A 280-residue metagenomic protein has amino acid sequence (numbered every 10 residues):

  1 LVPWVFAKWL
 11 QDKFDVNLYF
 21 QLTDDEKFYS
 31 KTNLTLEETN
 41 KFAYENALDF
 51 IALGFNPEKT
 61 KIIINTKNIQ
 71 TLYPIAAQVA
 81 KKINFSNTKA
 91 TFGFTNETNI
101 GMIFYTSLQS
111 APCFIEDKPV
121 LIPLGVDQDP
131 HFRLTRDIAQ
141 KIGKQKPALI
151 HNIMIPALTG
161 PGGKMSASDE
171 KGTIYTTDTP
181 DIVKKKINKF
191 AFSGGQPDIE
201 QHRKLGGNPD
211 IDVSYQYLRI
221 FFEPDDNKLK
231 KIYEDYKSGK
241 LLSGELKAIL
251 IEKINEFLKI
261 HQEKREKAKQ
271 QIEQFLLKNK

Functional and structural regions predicted by a protein language model:
L1-A111, Q262-E263: N-terminal Rossmann-like or analogous alpha/beta NTP/dinucleotide-binding catalytic cores that position adenine
V2-V5, V16, I64, V79 (+6 more regions): Extended aliphatic helical segments
D15, F114-L121, F222-K231: Short helix-capping/linker segments at secondary-structure and domain boundaries
F20-D25, L48-A52, Q109-E116, G160-K164 (+2 more regions): Short amphipathic alpha-helical segments, especially helix-boundary/capping motifs
F28-Y29, E116, H131, G239: A generic signature of intrinsically disordered, low-complexity regions enriched in glycine/proline and charged/polar
L34-E38, T95, N99, P123-V126 (+3 more regions): Conserved aromatic-histidine-acidic binding/catalytic patches
T60-T173, D212: Positively charged, phosphate-engaging catalytic surfaces used for nucleic-acid and nucleotide handling
D129-P130, R136-K280: Conserved nucleotide- and phosphate/pyrophosphate-binding catalytic cores in adenylate/nucleotidyl-handling enzymes
